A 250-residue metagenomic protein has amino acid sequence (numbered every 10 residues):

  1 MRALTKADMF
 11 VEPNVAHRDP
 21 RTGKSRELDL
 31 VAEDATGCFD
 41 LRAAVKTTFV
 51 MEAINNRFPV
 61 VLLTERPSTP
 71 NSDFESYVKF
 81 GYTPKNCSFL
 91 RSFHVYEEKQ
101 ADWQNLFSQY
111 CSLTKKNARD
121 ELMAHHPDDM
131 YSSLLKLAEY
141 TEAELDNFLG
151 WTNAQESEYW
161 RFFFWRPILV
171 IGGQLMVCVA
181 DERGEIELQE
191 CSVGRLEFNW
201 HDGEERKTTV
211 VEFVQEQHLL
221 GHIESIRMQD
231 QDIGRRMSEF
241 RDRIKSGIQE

Functional and structural regions predicted by a protein language model:
M1-E250: Intrinsically disordered, low-complexity Ser/Thr/Pro/Gly-rich regulatory segments
